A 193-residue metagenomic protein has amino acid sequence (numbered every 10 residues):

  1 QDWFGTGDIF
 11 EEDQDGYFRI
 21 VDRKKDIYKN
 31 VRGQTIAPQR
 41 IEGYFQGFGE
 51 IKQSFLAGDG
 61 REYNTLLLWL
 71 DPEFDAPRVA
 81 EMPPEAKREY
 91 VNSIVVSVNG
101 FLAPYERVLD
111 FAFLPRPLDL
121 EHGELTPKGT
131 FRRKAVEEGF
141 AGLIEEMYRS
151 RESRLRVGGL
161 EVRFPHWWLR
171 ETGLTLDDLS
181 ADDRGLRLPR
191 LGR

Functional and structural regions predicted by a protein language model:
Q1: Conserved nucleotide-binding/hydrolysis modules and their immediate coupling elements across P-loop/ASCE NTPase motors
I9-E106: AMP-binding/adenylate-forming catalytic core of the ANL superfamily
Q53, V96-G192: Conserved C-terminal "lid"/linker of ANL adenylate-forming enzymes
